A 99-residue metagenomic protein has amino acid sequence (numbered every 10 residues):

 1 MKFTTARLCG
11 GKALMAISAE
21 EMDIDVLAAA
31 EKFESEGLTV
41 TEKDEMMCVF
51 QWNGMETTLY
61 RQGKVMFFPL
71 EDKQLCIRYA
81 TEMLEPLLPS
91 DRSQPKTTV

Functional and structural regions predicted by a protein language model:
M1-K2, K43-M55: Short amphipathic beta-strand starts and helix->beta connectors
M1-V40: Short Lys/Arg-enriched alpha/beta "domain-start" segment
F3-T4, E82, P95-V99: Acidic, Ser/Pro/Thr-rich low-complexity regulatory regions and the short amphipathic helical interaction modules they
G10-K12, D44, N53, R61: A generic structural signal for well-ordered coil/turn residues at beta-strand boundaries that shape enzyme active-site
L14-E20, M46-Q51, F67: Generic recognition of long tandem-repeat/solenoid scaffolds
E36-C48, T81-M83: Acidic, aromatic-enriched beta-alpha/helix-loop junctions
M47-W52, R92-V99: Short proline/glycine- and acidic-rich turn/helix-capping motifs at secondary-structure junctions
M55-D91: Short, compact, well-ordered microdomains
